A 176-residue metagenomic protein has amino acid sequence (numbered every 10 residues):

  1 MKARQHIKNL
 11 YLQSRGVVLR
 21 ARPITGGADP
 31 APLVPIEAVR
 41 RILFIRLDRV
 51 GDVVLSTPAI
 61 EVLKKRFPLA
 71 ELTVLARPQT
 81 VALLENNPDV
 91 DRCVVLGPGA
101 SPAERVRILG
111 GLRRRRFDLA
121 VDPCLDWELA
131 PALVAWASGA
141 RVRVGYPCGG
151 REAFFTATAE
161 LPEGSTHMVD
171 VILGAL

Functional and structural regions predicted by a protein language model:
M1-L176: Catalytic machinery of carbohydrate-active enzymes, primarily nucleotide-sugar-dependent glycosyltransferases
